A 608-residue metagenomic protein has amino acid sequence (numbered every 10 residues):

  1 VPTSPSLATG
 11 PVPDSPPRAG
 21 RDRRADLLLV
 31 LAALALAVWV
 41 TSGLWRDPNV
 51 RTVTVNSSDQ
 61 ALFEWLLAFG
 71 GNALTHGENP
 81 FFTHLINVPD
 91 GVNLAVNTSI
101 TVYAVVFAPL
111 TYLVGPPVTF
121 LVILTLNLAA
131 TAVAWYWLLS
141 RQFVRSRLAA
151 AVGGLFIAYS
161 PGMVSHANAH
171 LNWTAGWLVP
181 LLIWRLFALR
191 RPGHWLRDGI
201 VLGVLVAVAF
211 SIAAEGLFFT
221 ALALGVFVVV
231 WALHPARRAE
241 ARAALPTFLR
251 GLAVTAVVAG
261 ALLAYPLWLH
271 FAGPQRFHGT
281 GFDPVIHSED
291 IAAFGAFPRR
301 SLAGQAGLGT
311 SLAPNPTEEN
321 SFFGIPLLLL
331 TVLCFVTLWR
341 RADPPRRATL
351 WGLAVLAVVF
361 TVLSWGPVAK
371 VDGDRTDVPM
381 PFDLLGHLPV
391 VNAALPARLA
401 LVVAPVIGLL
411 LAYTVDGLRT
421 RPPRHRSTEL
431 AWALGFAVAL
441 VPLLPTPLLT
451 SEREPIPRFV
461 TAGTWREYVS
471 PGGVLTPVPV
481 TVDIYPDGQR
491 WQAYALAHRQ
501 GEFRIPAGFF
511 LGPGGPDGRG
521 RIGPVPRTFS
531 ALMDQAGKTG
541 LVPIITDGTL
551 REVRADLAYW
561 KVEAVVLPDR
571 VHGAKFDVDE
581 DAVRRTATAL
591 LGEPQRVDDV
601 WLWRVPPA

Functional and structural regions predicted by a protein language model:
V1-L44, T247-V257, V336, A342-A357: Start-transfer (signal-anchor) and selected internal transmembrane alpha helices of multi-pass inner/ER membrane
R24-S58, F69, V254-A272, V358-V362: Transmembrane signal-anchor helices characteristic of membrane glycosylation enzymes that use polyprenol
A33, W39, I123-Q142, R147-L233 (+2 more regions): Membrane-embedded helix bundles of polyisoprenyl
L36-T131, S160-G176, P180, S288-S311 (+1 more regions): Membrane-interface coil-to-helix junctions
V53-N56, H166-W173, H287-D290, G309-N315 (+5 more regions): Membrane-helix boundary/interfacial segments in multi-pass membrane proteins
T54-A73, F248, T255-A256, A261-L338 (+2 more regions): Periplasmic/ER-lumenal interhelical loops and adjacent helix-loop junctions in multi-pass membrane proteins
A236-R250, V332-P379, T420-T428: Membrane-interface helix-loop-helix junctions at transmembrane boundaries of multi-pass membrane enzymes, predominantly
T280-F282, D343, A437-A608: Extracytoplasmic
